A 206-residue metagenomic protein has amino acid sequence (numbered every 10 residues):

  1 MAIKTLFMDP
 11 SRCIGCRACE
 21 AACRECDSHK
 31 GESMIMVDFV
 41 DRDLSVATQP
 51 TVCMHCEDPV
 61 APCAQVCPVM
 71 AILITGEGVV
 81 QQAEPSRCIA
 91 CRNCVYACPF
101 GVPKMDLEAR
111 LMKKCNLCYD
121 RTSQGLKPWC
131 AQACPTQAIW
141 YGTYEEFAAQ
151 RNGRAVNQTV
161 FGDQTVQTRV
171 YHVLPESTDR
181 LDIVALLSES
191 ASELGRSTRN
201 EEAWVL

Functional and structural regions predicted by a protein language model:
M1-L206: Non-ligating segments of multi-cofactor redox enzymes
